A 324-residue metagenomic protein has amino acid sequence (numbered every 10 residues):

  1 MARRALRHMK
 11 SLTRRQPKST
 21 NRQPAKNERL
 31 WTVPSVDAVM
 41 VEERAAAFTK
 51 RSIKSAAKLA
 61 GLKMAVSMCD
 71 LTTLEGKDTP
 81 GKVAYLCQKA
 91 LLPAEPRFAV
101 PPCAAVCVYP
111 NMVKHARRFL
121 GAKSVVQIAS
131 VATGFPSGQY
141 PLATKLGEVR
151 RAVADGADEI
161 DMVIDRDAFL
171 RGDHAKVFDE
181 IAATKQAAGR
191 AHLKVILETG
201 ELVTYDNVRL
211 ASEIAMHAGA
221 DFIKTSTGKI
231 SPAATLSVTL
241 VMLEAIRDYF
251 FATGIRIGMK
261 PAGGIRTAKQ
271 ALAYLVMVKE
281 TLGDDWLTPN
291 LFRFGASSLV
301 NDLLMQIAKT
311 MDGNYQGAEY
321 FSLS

Functional and structural regions predicted by a protein language model:
A2-T133, L323: N-terminal capping/small domains of soluble enzymes
P17-C69, G254-S324: C-terminal alpha-helical cap/extension of soluble enzyme domains
L59-A60, K77-P101, N111-M259, A268-L291 (+2 more regions): Alpha/beta enzyme core
